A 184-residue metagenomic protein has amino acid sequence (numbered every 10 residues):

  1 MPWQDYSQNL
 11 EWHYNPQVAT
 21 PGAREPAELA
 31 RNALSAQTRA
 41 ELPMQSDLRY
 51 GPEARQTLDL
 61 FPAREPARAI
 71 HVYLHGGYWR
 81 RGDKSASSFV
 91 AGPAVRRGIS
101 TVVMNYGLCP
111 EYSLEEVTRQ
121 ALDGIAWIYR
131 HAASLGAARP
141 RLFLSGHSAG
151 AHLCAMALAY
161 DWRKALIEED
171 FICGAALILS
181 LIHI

Functional and structural regions predicted by a protein language model:
V18-E65: N-terminal cap/lid segment of alpha/beta-hydrolase-fold proteins
R68-G77: Short beta-strand element of the alpha/beta-hydrolase
S85-V102: Short amphipathic alpha-helix adjacent to the substrate-entry channel of hydrolases
S113-A132: Alpha/beta-hydrolase active-site loop
Y129-F143: Gly/Ser-rich "nucleophile elbow"/oxyanion-hole loop immediately N-terminal to the catalytic nucleophile in hydrolases
S145-A151: Conserved alpha/beta-hydrolase "nucleophile elbow" surrounding the catalytic nucleophile
A151-A165: Short glycine-enriched nucleophile-adjacent loop and the immediately C-terminal alpha-helix near the catalytic center
I182-I184: Conserved small/polar residues in nucleotide/adenosyl-binding loops
